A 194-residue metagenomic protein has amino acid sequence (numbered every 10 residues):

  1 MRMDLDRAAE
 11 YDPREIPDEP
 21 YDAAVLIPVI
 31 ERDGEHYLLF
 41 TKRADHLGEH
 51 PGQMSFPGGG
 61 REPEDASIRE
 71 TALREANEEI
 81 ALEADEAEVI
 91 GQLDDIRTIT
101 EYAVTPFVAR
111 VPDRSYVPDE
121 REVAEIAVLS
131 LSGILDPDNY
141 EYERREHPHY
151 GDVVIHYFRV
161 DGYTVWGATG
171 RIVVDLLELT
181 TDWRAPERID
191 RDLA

Functional and structural regions predicted by a protein language model:
M1-S55, G60-S115, V123, G151-A194: N-terminal leader/linker segments that precede catalytic domains of diphosphate-processing enzymes
D119-D161: NUDIX/MutT-family hydrolases
